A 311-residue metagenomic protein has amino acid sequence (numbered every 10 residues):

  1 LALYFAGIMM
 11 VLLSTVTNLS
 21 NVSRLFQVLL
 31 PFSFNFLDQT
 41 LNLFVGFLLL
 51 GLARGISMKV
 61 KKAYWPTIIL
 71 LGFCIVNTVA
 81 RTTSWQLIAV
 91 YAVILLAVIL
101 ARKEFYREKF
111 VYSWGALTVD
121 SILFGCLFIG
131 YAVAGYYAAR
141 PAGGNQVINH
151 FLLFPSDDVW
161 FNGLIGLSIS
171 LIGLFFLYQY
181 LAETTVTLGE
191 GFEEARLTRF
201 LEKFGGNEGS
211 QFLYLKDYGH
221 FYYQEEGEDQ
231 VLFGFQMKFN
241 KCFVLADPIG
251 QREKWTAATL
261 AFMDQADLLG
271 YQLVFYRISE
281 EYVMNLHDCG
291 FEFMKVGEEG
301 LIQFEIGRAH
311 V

Functional and structural regions predicted by a protein language model:
L1-E190: Topology signature of small-to-medium multi-pass alpha-helical membrane proteins
M10, R196-R199, E281: Exposed alpha-helical structural elements
L12-N18, T184, F204-Q211, L269 (+1 more regions): Short secondary-structure junctions and interdomain/linker hinges
R54-G55, S210, D264: Surface-exposed charged/polar residues within alpha-helices that form helix-capping/stabilizing sites and interaction
V147-I148, F154-W160, Y180-F243: N-terminal topogenic membrane-targeting module
A182-L188, G300-G307: Charged, low-complexity surface segments at secondary-structure and domain boundaries
L213-I306: Conserved donor-binding loop and adjoining core beta-sheet/short helix segment in diverse acyl/aminoacyl transferases
A309-V311: Conserved small/polar residues in nucleotide/adenosyl-binding loops
